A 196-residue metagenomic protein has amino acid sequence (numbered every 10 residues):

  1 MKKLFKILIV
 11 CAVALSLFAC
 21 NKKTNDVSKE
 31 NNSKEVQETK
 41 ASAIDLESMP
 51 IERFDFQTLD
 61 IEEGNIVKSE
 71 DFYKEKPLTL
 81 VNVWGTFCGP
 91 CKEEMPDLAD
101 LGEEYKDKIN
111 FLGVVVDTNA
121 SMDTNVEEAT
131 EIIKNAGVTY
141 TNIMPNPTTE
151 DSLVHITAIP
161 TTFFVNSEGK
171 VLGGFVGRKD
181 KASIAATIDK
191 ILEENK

Functional and structural regions predicted by a protein language model:
M1-Q57, N195-K196: N-terminal targeting signals for export/organelle localization
R53-T79, E103: A short beta-strand-turn-helix
P77-T79, W84-F87, T118, A158: Short pre-active-site segment immediately N-terminal to redox-active cysteine/selenocysteine motifs in thiol-based
L80-V81, F111, T162: Hydrophobic beta-strand anchors of alpha/beta hydrolase catalytic cores
V83-D100: Conserved redox-active cysteine motifs that mediate thiol-disulfide chemistry, especially di-cysteine Cys-X(1-2)-Cys
I109-D123, V138-P147: Thiol-based oxidoreductase modules, predominantly thioredoxin-like and allied folds used for disulfide exchange
E128-V165: Short, internal strand/loop/helix patches that form the active-site neighborhood or redox-interaction surface
F164-K196: Thiol-/selenol-based redox modules, centered on thioredoxin-like and closely related oxidoreductase domains
